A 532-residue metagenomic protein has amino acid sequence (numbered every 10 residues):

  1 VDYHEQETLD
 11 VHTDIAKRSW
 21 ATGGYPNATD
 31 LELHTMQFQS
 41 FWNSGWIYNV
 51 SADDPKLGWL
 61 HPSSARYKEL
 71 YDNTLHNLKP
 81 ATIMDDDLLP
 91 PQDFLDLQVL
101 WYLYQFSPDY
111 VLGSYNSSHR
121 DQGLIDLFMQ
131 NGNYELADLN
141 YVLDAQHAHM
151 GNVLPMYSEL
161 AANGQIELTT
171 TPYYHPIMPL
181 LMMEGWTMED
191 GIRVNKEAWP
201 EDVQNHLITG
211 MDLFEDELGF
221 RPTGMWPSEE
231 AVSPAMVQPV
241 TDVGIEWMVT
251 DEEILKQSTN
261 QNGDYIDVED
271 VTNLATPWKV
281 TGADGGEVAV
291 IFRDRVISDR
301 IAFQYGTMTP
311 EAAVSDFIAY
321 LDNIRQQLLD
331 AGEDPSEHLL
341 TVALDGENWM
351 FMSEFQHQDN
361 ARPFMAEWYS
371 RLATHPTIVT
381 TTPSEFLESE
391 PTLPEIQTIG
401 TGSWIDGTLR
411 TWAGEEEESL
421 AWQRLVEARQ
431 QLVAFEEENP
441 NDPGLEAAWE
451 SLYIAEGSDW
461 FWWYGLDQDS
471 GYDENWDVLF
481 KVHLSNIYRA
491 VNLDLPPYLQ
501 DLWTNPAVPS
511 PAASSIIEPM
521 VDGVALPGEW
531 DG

Functional and structural regions predicted by a protein language model:
V1, L168-T171, T223, W247-T250 (+1 more regions): Hydrophobic faces of well-ordered beta-strands that scaffold small-molecule active sites in alpha/beta enzyme cores
V1-D126, D264-P511: Active-site and substrate-binding clefts of carbohydrate-active enzymes
S118-D138, G185-A198, Y305-E311: A solvent-exposed, charged loop/short amphipathic helix patch at secondary-structure junctions
F128-M150, E253-L255, N262: Extended, Lys/Arg-enriched charged tracts that mediate electrostatic binding to polyanionic substrates
L154-T170, T281-D284: Acidic (Asp/Glu)-rich catalytic clusters
I192-P227, D322-A343: CE4/NodB-like, metal-dependent polysaccharide N-deacetylase domain that modifies extracellular/periplasmic N-acetylated
N205-D267, P335, N348-R371: Catalytic domains of cell-wall/extracellular-matrix polysaccharide-remodeling enzymes, centered on de-N-acetylation
Y498-G532: Order/disorder boundary and secretion-linked terminal/linker segments
